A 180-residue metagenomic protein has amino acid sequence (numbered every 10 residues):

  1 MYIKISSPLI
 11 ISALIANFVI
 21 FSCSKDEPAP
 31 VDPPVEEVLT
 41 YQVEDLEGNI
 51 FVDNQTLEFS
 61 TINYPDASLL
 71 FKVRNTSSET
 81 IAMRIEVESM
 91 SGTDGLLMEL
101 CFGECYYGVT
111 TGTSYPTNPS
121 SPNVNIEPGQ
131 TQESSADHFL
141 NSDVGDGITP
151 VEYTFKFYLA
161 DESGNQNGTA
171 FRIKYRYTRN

Functional and structural regions predicted by a protein language model:
M1-F21: Sec-dependent bacterial lipoprotein signal peptides
V19-D45: Bacterial Sec-dependent N-terminal signal peptides
L57-P65: Short, solvent-exposed loop/linker segments at the N-terminal edge of repeated beta-sheet extracellular domains
P65-L69, N123-F139: Short Pro-Gly-centered flexible turn/kink motifs
V73-S77: Asparagine-centered strand-capping/turn motif at beta-strand->loop junctions
S78-Q132: Surface-exposed binding patches on compact interaction domains or structured appendages
S142-Y153: Short glycine/proline/serine/threonine-rich loop/turn segments at secondary-structure transition edges
E162-R172: Beta-sandwich strand segments
